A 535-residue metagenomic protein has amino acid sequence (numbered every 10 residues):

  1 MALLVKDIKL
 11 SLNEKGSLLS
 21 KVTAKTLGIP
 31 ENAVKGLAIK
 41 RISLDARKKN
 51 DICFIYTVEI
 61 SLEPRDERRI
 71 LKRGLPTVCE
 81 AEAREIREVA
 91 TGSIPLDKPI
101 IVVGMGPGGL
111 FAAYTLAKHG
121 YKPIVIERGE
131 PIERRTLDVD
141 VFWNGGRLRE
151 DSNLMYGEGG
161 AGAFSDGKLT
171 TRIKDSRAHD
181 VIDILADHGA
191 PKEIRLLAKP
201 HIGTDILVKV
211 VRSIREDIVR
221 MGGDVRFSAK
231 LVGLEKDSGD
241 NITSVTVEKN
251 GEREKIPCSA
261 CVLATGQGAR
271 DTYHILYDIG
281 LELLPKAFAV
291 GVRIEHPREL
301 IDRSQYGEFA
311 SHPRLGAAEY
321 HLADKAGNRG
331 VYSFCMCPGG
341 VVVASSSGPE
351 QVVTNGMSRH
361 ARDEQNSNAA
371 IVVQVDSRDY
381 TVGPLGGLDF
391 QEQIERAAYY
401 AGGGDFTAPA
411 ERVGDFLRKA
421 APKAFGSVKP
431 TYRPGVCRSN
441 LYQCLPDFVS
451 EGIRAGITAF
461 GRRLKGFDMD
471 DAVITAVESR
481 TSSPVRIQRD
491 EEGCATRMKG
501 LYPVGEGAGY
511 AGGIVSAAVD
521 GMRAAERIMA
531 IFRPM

Functional and structural regions predicted by a protein language model:
M1-F54, V58-M535: Residues forming the flavin
